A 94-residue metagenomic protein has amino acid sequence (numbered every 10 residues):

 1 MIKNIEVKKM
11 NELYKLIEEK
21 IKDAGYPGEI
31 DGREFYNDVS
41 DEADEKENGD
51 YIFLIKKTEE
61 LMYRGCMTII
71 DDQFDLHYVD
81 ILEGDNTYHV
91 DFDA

Functional and structural regions predicted by a protein language model:
M1-G32: N-terminal trafficking/processing presequences and adjacent post-cleavage segments of proteins routed to secretion
Y26-A94: Acidic, low-complexity, intrinsically disordered interaction modules
